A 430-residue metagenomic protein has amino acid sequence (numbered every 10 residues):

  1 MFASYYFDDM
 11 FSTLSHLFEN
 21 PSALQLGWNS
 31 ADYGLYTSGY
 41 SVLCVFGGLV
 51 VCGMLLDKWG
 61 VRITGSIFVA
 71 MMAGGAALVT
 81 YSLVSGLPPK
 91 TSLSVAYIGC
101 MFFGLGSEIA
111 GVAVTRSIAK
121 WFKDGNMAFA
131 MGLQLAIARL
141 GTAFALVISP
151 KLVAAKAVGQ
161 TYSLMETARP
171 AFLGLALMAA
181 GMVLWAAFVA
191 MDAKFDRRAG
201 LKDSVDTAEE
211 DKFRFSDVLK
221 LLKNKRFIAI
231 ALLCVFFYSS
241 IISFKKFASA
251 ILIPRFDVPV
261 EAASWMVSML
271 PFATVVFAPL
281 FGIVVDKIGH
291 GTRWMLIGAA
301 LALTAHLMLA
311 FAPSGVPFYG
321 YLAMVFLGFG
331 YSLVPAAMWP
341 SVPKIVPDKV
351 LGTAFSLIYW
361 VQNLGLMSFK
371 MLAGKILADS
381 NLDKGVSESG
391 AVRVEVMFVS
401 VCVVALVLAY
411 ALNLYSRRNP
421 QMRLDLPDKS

Functional and structural regions predicted by a protein language model:
F11-H16, N224-V275, P335, F369-K370: Extracytoplasmic gate region of multi-pass secondary transporters
S38-M54, S268-F281: Central cavity-lining transmembrane alpha-helices of secondary-active solute carriers, predominantly the Major
D57-V69, D286-A299: Cytoplasmic membrane-interface "Motif A"-like loop-to-helix N-cap segments of 12-TM Major Facilitator Superfamily
A70-P89, A300-S314: C-terminal ends and interior cores of transmembrane alpha-helices in multi-pass membrane transporters/permeases
G99-I137: Cytoplasmic helix-loop-helix junction between adjacent transmembrane helices in 12-TM secondary transporters
A128-A154, Y359-K370: Glycine-rich segments within core transmembrane alpha-helices of 12-TM secondary carriers
A168-A187, V392-A411: Symmetry-related core transmembrane helices of the 12-TM Major Facilitator Superfamily/SLC fold
G291-M338: C-terminal transmembrane helical hairpin of 12-TM major facilitator-type secondary transporters
